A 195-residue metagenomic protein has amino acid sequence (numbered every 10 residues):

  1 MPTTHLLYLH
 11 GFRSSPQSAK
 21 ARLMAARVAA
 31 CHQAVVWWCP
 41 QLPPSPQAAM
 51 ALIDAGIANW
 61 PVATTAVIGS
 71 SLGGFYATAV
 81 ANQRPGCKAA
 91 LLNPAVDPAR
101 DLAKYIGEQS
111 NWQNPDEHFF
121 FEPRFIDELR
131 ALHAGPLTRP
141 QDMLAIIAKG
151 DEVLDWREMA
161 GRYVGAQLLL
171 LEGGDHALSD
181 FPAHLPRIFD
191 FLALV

Functional and structural regions predicted by a protein language model:
M1, N59-T64, T138-R139, L192-V195: Glycine-rich phosphate-binding loop signature in dinucleotide/nucleotide-binding domains
P2-A63: Active-site catalytic motif of lipid deacylating hydrolases and related acyltransferases
L6, T65-A66, C87, M143: Generic beta-sheet signal
H10-S14, S71, K149: Active-site glycine-rich loops that stabilize anionic/oxyanionic intermediates across multiple enzyme folds
I68-A77: Gly/Ala-rich beta-loop-alpha elbow adjacent to hydrolase catalytic centers
V80-R84: Aromatic pocket-lining residues of Rossmann-like dinucleotide-binding sites
C87-V195: The alpha/beta-hydrolase serine catalytic core
